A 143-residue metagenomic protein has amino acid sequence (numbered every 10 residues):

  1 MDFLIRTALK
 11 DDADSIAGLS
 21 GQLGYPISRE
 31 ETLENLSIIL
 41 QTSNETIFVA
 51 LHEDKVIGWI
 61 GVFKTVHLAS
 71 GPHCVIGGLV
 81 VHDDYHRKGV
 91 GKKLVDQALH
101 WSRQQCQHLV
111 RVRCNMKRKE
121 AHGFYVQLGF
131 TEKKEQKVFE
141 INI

Functional and structural regions predicted by a protein language model:
M1-D11: Conserved N-terminal entry element of GNAT/NAT acetyltransferase domains
K10-D14, G18-P72, G77, V95-D96 (+1 more regions): Acetyl-CoA-dependent GNAT
P72, K88, Q105-H108: Short coil/turn segments at alpha/beta junctions that flank glycine-rich nucleotide-binding fingerprints
V81, R87-H100, Q127: Conserved acetyl-CoA-binding loop-helix of GNAT-fold acetyltransferases
H82, N115: Residue-level recognition of the GNAT/N-acetyltransferase active site
K92, M116-E135: Conserved active-site alpha-helix within GNAT-family acetyltransferase domains
V95, S102-C114: Conserved GNAT acetyl-CoA-binding A-motif
E135-I143: Active-site/acyl-donor-binding loops of N-acyltransferases
